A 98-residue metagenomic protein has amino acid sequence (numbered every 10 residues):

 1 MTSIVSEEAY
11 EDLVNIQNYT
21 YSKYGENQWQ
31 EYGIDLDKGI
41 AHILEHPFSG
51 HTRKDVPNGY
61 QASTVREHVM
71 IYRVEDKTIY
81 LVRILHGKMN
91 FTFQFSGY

Functional and structural regions predicted by a protein language model:
T2-K54: Basic, Lys/Arg-enriched alpha-helical interface segments
E8-D12, G59, H68, F91-F93: Conserved N-terminal glycine/acidic-rich loop preference
Y19-Y24, Y32, Y60, H68 (+2 more regions): Aromatic side chains
F48-T78: Basic/aromatic recognition patch in beta-strand/loop cores that engages polyanionic ligands
H68, R73-Y98: Enriched for short, Lys/Arg-rich terminal
